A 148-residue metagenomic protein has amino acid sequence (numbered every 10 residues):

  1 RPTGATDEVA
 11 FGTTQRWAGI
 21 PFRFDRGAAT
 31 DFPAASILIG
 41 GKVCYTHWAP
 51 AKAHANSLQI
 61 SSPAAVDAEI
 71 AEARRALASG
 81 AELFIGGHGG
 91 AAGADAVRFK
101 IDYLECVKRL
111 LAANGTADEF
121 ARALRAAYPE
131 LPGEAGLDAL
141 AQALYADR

Functional and structural regions predicted by a protein language model:
R1, R16, R23-R26, R74-R75 (+4 more regions): Arginine residue identity/basic-tract feature
P2-R75: Catalytic core of the metallo-beta-lactamase
E8, F22, V97, Y103 (+2 more regions): Generic preference for hydrophobic/aromatic residues in regular secondary structure cores
F32, A55, G86-G87, A91-A94 (+4 more regions): Generic marker of "main functional regions" within proteins
S36, L58-Q59, L104-C106, G133: Alpha-helix boundary/interfacial micro-motifs
P50-A51, S57-S61, G90, D118 (+1 more regions): Divalent metal-binding segments
V66-A123: Divalent-metal (often Zn2+) His-rich catalytic cores of metallo-beta-lactamase-fold enzymes
T116-R148: C-terminal regulatory/interaction regions
